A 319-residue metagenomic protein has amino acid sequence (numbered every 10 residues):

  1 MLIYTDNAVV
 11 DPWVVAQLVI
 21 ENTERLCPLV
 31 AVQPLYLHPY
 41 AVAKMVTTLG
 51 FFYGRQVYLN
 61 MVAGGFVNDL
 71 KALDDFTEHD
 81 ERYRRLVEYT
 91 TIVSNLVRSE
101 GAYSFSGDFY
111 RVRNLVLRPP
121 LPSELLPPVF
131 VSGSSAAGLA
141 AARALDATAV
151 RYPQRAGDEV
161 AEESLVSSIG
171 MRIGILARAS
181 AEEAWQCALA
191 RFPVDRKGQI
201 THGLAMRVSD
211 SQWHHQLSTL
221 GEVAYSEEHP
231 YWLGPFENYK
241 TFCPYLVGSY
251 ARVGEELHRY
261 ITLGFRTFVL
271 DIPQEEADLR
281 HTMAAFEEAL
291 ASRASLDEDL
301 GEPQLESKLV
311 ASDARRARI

Functional and structural regions predicted by a protein language model:
M1-I3, C27-V32, V57-M61, P128-S132 (+3 more regions): Hydrophobic faces of well-ordered beta-strands that scaffold small-molecule active sites in alpha/beta enzyme cores
M1-R25, S106, L126-P127, S307-I319: N-terminal beta1-alpha1-beta2 module of alpha/beta enzyme domains
V10-A16, P153-L165, A277-H281: Active-site-adjacent beta->alpha loops and helix N-cap segments on the catalytic face of soluble alpha/beta enzymes
P12-V30, R85, Y89, A284-L300: Alpha-helix-loop-beta-strand connector modules within alpha/beta enzyme cores
A16-R25, V46-V57, R143-A144, V160-V166 (+1 more regions): Acidic (Asp/Glu)-rich catalytic clusters
L35-F51: Glycine-rich anion/phosphate-binding loops
L73-D74, H79-L121, A156-T262, D297-I319: An alpha-helical appendage that flanks or caps ligand/catalytic pockets
F242, Y250-R293: Long, low-complexity C-terminal extensions of enzymes
